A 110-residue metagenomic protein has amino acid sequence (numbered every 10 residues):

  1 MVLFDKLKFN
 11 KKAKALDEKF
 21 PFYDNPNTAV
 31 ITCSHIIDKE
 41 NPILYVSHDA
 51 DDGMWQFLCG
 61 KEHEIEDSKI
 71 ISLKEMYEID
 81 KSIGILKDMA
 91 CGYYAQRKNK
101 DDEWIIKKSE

Functional and structural regions predicted by a protein language model:
M1-E110: Acidic, proline/glycine-rich low-complexity IDRs
